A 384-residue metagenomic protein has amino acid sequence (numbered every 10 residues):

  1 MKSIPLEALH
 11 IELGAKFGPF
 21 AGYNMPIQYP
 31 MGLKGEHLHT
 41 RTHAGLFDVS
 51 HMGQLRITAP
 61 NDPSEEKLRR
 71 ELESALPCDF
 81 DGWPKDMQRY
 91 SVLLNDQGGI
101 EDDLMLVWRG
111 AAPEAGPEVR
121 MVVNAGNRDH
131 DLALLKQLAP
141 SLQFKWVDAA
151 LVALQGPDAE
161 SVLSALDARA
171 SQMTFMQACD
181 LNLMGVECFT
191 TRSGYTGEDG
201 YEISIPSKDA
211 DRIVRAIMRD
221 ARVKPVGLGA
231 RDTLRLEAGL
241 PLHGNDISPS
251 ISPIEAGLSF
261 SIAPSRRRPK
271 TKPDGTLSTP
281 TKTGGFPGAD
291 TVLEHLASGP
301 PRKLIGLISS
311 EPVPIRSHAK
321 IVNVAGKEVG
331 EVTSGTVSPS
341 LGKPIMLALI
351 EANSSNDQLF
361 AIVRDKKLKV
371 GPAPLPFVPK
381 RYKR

Functional and structural regions predicted by a protein language model:
M1-A21, M25-Y29, W108-R384: Conserved, structured C-terminal
M1-S91, G99: Acidic, proline/glycine-enriched N-terminal capping motif
D48, D103, E202: Acidic active-site catalytic centers that drive phospho-/nucleotidyl reactions and related ester hydrolyses
H51-A59, V92-L93, E118, D148-L154: Conserved short loop/turn motifs at secondary-structure junctions
P60-P63, D96, E101, V122-G126 (+1 more regions): Short coil/turn segments at secondary-structure boundaries
R89-N95, A178-L181: Glycine-rich phosphate-binding "P-loop"
S91-W108: Conserved beta-strand/loop block within the catalytic cores of divalent metal-dependent phospho-transfer/hydrolysis
